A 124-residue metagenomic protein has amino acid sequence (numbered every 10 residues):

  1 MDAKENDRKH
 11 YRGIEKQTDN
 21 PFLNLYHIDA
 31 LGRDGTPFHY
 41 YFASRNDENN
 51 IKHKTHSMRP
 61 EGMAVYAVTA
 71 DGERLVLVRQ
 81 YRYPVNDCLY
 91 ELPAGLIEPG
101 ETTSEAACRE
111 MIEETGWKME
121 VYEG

Functional and structural regions predicted by a protein language model:
M1-D34: N-terminal presequences and immediately downstream first alpha-helices
D2-K4, Y40, Y83-N86: Short amphipathic alpha-helical segments, especially helix-boundary/capping motifs
Y11-E15, E48-K52, R74, R79-Q80: Short secondary-structure boundary micro-motifs
Q17-N20, L31, T36, E48 (+3 more regions): A generic structural micro-environment signature that highlights single residues at secondary-structure boundaries
F22-A64, D71: Acidic, metal-coordinating catalytic segment for phosphate/diphosphate chemistry, firing primarily on the Nudix
N49, N86-D87, V121: Short amphipathic alpha-helical leader/targeting segments
S57-R109: Conserved Nudix-box catalytic region and its N-terminal flanking loop in Nudix hydrolases and closely related
E101-G124: A contiguous pocket-lining binding segment that forms or flanks enzyme active sites
